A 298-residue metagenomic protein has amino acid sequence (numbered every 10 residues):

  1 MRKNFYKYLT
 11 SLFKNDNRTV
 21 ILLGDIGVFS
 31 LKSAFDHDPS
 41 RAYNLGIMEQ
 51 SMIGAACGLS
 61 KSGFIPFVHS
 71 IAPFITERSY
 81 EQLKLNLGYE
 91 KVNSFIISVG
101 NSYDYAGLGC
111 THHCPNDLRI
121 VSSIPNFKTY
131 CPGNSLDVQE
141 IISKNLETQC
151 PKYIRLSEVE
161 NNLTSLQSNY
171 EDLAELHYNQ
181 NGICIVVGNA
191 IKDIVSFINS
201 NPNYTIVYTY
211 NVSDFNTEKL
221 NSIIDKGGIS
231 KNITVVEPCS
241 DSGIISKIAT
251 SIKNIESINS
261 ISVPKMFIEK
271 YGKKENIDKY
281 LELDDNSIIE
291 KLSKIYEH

Functional and structural regions predicted by a protein language model:
M1-R155, E160, D172, Y280: Thiamine diphosphate
R2, N15-H37, Y105, S157-H298: Thiamine diphosphate
